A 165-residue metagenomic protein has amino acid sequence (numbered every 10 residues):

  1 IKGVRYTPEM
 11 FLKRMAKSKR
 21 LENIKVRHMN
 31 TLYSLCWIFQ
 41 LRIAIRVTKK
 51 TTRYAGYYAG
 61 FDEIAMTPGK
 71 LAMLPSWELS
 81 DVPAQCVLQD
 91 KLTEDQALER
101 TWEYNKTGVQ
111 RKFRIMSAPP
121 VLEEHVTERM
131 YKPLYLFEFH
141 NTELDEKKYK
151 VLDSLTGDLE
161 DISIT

Functional and structural regions predicted by a protein language model:
I1-E143, K147-K148: Charged, low-complexity helical/coil segments in non-catalytic cytosolic or luminal regions
T142-T165: Acidic, serine/threonine-rich low-complexity disordered tracts
